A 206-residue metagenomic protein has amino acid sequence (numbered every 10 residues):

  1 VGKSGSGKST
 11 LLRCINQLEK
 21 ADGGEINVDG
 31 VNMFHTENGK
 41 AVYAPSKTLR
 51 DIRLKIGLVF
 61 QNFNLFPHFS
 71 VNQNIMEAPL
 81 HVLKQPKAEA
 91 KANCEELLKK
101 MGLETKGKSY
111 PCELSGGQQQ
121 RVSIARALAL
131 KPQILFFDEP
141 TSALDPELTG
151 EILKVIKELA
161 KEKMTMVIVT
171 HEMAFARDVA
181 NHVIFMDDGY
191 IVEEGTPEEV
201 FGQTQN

Functional and structural regions predicted by a protein language model:
F69-E77: Short coil-to-helix segment of the ABC ATPase nucleotide-binding domain corresponding to the Q-loop/switch region
Y110-L114, Q118: Conserved ABC ATPase signature
A129-Q133: A short, proline-enriched helix->beta-strand linker immediately N-terminal to the Walker B motif in ABC-type P-loop
L135-D138: Catalytic Walker B motif of ABC-type/P-loop ATPase nucleotide-binding domains
P146-L148: Helix N-cap at the start of a conserved alpha-helix in ABC-type nucleotide-binding domains
E194-G195: ABC ATPase "signature
